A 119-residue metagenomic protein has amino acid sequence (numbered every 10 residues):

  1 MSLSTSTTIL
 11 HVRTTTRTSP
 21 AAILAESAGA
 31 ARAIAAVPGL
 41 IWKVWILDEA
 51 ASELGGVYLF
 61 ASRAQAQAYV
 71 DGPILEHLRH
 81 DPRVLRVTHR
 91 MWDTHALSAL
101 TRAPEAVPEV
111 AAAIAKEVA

Functional and structural regions predicted by a protein language model:
M1-E53, A64-G72, P82-R83, V87-A119: Short S/T/G/P-rich N-terminal loop/turn motif that feeds into the first structured element of a domain
G55-L59: A short, exposed loop/beta-hairpin motif centered on an aromatic-Gly-Thr core
F60, E76: Ligand-binding pocket scaffold of soluble enzyme catalytic domains
R79: Short beta-strand His + acidic residue motifs that chelate non-heme Fe in jelly-roll/DSBH and cupin folds
